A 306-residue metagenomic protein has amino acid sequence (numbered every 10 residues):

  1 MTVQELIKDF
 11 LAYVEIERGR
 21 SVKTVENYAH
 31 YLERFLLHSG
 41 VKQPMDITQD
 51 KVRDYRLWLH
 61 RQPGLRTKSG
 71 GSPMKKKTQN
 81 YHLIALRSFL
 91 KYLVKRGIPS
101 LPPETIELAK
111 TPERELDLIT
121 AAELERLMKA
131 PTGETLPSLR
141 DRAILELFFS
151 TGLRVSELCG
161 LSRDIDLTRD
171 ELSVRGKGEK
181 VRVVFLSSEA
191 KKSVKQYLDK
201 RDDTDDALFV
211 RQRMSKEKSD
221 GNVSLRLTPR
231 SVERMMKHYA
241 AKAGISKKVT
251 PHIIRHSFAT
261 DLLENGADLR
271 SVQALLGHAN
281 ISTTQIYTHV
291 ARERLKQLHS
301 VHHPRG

Functional and structural regions predicted by a protein language model:
M1-G306: Conserved catalytic core of the tyrosine transesterase superfamily
